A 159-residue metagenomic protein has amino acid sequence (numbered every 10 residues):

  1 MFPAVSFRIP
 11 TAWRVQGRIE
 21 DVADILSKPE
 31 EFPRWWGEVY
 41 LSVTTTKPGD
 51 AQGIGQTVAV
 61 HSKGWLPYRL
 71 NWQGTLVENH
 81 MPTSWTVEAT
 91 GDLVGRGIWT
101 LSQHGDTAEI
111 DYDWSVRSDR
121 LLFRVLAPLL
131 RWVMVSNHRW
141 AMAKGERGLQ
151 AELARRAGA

Functional and structural regions predicted by a protein language model:
M1-D50, A159: Hydrophobic ligand-binding cavity/cleft-lining segments
F2, R34, T44-R96, E109 (+1 more regions): Glycine-rich portal/gate segments that line the openings of hydrophobic small-molecule binding cavities
V15, S62, W114-V116: Hydrophobic beta-strand positions in extracellular immunoglobulin-like domains
Q16, N79-M81, H104: Structural motif
T86-A143: Beta-strand/loop substructures that line and gate deep hydrophobic ligand-binding cavities in soluble
